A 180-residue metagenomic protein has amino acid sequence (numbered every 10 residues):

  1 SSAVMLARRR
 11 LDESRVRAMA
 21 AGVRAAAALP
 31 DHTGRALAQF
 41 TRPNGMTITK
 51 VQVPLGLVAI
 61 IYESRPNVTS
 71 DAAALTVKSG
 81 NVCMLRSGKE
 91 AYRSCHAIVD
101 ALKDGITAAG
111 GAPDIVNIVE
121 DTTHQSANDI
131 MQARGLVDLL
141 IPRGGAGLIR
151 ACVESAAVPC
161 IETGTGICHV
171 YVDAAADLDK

Functional and structural regions predicted by a protein language model:
S1-I48: N-terminal Rossmann-like NAD(P)+-binding subdomain of aldehyde/semialdehyde dehydrogenases
R8, E90, V119-E120: Conserved short loop/turn motifs at secondary-structure junctions
D12, A25, P43-K50, V116-R134: A structured beta-alpha segment of the ubiquitous adenosine-cofactor-binding alpha/beta core
A21, R93-D104, A146, R150 (+2 more regions): Residues on a specific face of well-ordered alpha-helices
A28, H32-G105, A109, V137 (+2 more regions): Conserved small-residue-rich beta-alpha loop and adjacent elements that most often cradle the phosphate/pyrophosphate
L57, I118-K180: Conserved NAD(P)+-binding/catalytic subdomain of aldehyde/semialdehyde dehydrogenases
A109-V116: Flexible, glycine/charged-enriched surface loops at secondary-structure junctions
